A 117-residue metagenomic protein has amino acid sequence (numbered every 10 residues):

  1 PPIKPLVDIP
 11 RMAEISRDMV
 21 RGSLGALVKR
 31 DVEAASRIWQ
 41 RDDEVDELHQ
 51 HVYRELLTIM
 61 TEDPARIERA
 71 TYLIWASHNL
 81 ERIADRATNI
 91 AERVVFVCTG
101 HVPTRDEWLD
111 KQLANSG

Functional and structural regions predicted by a protein language model:
P1-G117: Cytosolic, long alpha-helical scaffolding segments
